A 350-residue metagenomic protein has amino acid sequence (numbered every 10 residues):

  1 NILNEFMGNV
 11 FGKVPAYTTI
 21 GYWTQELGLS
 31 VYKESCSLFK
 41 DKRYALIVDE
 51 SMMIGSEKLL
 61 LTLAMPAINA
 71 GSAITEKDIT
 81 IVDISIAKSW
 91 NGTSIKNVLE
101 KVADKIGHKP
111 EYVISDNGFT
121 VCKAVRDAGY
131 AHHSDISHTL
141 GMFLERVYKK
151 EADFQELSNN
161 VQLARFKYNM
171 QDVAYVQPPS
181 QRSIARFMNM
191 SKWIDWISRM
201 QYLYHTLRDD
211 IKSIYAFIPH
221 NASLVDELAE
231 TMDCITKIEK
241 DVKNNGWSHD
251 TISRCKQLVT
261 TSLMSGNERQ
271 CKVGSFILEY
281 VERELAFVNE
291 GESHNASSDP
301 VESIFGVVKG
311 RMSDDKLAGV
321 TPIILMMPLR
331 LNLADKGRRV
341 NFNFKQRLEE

Functional and structural regions predicted by a protein language model:
N1-G8: Short, charged amphipathic recognition helices of the HTH superfamily and cognate SANT/SANTA-like modules
I2, T19, S30, E34 (+4 more regions): Exposed alpha-helical structural elements
L3, D78-I81, D104, R283 (+1 more regions): Generic signal for short, ordered secondary-structure residues within or immediately flanking folded domains
G8-Y112, F119, K123-H138, R146-A152 (+3 more regions): RNase H-like nuclease fold core
K42, E151-N169: A polyampholytic, Gly/Pro-enriched intrinsically disordered region
S115-D127, L140, L163-E350: Acidic/histidine-rich catalytic cores and adjacent linkers of DNA breakage/strand-transfer/modification proteins
F143: Conserved His + Asp/Glu catalytic blocks
